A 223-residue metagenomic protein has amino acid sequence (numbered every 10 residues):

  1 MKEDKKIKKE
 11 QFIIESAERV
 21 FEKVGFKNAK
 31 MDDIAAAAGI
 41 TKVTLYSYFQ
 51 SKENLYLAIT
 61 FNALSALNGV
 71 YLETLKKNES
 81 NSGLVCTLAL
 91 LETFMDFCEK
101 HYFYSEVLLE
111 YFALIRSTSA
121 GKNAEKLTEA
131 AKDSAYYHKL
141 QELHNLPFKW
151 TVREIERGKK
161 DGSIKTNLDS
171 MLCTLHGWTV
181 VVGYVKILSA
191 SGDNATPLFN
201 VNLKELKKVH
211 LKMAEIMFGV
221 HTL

Functional and structural regions predicted by a protein language model:
M1-V24, N28-I40, N54, N78: Basic, helix-initiating cap at the start of DNA-binding domains
K9-E18, I34, I59-A63, L67 (+2 more regions): Generic hydrophobic, amphipathic alpha-helix propensity
E22, Y46-Q50, L57-A58, N62: Base-recognition residues in the alpha-helical recognition helix of bacterial helix-turn-helix
V43: Key DNA-contact positions within bacterial/archaeal DNA-binding proteins
A58, E73-E106, S170, T174-G177: Hydrophobic alpha-helical connector segments
V85, I115-D161, L172: Amphipathic alpha-helical packing segments from all-alpha helical-bundle domains
T93, F97-A135, L188-G192: Amphipathic alpha-helical segments used for helix-helix packing
D96, K149, R153-I164, L175-L223: C-terminal peripheral helix-coil segments that are non-catalytic and often amphipathic
